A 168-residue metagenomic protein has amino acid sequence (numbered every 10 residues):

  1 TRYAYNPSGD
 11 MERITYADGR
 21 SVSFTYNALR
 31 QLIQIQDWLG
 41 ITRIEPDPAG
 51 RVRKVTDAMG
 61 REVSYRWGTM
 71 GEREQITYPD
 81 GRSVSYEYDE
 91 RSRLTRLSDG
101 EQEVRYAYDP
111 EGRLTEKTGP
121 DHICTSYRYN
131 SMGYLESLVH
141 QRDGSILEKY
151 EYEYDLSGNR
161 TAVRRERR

Functional and structural regions predicted by a protein language model:
T1-Y16, R20-D37, I41-D57, R61-Y78 (+3 more regions): Beta-strand elements of repeat-based all-beta scaffolds
